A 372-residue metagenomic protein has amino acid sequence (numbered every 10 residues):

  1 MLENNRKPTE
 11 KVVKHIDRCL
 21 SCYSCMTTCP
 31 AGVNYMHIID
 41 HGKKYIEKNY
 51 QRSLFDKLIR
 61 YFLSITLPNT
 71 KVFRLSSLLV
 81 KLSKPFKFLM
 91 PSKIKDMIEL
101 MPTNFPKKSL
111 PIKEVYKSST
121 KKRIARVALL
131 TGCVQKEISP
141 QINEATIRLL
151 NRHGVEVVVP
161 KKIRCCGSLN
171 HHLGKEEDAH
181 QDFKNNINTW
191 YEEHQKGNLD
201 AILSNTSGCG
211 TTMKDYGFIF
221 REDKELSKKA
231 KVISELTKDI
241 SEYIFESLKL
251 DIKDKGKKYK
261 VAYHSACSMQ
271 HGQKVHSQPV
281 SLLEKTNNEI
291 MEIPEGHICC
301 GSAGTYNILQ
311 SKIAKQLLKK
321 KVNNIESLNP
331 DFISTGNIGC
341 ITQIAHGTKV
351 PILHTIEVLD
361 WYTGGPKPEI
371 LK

Functional and structural regions predicted by a protein language model:
M1-C19: Ferredoxin-type iron-sulfur electron-transfer modules and their immediate structural context
V13-V33, H297-I298: Cysteine-centered iron-sulfur cluster-binding motifs in ferredoxin-type domains/subunits of redox enzymes
Y35-K372: Iron-sulfur cluster-binding electron-transfer modules in prokaryotic oxidoreductases
